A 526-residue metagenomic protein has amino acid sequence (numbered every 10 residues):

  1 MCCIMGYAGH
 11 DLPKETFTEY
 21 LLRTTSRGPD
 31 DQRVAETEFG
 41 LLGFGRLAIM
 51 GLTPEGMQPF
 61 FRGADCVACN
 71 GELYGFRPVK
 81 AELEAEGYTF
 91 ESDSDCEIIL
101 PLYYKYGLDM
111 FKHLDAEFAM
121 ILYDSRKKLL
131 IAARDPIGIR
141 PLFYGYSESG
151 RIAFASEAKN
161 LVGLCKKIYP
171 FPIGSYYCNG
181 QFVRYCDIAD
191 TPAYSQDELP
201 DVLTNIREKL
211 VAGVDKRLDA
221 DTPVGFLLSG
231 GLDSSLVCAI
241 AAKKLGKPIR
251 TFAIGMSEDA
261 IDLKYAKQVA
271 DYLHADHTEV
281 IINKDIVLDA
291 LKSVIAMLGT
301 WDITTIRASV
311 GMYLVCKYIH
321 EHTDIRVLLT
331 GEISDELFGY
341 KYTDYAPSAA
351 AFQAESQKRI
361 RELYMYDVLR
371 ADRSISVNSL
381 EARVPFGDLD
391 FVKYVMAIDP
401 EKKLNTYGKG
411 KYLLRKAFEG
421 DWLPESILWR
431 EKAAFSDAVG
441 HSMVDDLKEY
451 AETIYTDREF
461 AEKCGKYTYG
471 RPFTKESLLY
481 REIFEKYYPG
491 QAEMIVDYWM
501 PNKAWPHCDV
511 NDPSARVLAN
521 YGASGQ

Functional and structural regions predicted by a protein language model:
M1-A68, E72, P101-D197, T204-D215 (+4 more regions): N-terminal glutamine amidotransferase
A8-K14, A85, K105, R126-L142 (+4 more regions): ATP-dependent adenylate-handling active sites, centered on carboxylate activation for C-N bond formation
F44, S92, R184-D187, A253 (+1 more regions): Structural signal for conserved beta-strand scaffold positions within catalytic alpha/beta enzyme cores
L83-D93, L108-M110, L161-I168, W301-D302 (+1 more regions): Short, polar/flexible loop-turn hinges at active-site or ligand-entry regions and domain interfaces
C96-L100: Short, conserved phosphate-binding/catalytic loop or strand-edge motifs used in phosphoryl-/nucleotidyl-transfer
Y185, P424-A433: Conserved S-adenosyl-L-methionine
